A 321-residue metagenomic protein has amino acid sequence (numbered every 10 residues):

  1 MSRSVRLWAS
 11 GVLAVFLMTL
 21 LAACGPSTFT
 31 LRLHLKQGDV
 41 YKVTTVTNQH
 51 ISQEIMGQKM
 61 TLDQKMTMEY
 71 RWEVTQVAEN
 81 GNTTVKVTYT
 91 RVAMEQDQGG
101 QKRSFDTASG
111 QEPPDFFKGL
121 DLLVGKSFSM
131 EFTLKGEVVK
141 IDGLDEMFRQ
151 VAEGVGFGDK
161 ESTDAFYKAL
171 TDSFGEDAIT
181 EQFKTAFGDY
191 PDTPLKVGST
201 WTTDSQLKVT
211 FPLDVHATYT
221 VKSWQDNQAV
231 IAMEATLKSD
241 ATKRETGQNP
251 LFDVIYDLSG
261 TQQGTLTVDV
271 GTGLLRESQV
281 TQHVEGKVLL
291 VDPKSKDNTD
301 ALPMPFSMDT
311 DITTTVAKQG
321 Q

Functional and structural regions predicted by a protein language model:
M1-L13: Bacterial N-terminal signal peptides that target proteins for export
C24-Q321: Signature of exported/secreted
